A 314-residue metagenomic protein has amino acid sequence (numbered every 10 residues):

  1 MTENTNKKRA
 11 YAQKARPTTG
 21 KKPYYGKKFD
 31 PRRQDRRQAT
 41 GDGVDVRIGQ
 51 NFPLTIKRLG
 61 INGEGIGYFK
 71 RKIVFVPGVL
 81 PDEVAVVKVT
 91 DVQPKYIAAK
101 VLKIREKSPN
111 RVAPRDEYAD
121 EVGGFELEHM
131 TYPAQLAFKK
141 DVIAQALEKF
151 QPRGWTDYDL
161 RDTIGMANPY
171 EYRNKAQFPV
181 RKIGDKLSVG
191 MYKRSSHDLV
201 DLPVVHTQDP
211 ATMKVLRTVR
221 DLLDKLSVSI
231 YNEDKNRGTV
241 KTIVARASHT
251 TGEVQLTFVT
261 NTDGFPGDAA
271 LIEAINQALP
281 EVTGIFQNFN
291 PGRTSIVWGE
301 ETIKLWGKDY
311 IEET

Functional and structural regions predicted by a protein language model:
T2-T314: Accessory RNA-recognition modules of RNA-modification enzymes
